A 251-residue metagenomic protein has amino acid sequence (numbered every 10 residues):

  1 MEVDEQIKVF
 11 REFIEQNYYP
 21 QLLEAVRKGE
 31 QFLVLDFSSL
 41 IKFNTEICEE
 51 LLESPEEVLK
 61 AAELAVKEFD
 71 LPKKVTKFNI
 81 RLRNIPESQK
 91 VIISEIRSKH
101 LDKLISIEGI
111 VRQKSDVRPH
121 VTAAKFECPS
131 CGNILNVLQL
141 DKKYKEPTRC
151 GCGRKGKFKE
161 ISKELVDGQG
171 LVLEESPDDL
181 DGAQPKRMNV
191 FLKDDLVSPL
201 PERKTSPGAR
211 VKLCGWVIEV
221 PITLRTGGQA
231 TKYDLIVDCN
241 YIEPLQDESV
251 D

Functional and structural regions predicted by a protein language model:
M1-D251: OB-fold and OB-like single-stranded nucleic-acid-recognition modules and their adjacent interaction interfaces
